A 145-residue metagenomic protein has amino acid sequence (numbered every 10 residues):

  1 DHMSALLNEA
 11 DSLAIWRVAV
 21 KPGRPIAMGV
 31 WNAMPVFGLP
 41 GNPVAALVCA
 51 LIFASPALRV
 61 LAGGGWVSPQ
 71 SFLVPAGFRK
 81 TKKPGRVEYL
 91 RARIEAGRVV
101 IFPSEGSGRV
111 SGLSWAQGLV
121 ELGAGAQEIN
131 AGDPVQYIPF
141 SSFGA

Functional and structural regions predicted by a protein language model:
H2, L6-A145: Flexible glycine/proline-rich
